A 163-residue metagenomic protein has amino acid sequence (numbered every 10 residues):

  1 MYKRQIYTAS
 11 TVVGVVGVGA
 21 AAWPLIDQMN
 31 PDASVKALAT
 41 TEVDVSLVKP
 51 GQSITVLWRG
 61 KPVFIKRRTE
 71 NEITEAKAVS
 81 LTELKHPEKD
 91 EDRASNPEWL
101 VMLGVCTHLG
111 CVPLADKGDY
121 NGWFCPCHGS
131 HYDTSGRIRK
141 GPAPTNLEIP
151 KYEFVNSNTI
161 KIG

Functional and structural regions predicted by a protein language model:
M1-Q5: Conserved small/polar residues in nucleotide/adenosyl-binding loops
Y7, V35-A37, V48, L57 (+4 more regions): A generic structural signal for short, solvent-exposed coil/turn residues that cap or connect secondary-structure
A9-A22: Hydrophobic membrane-insertion alpha-helices, especially the h-region of bacterial N-terminal signal peptides
A21-T41: Aromatic-capped interface at the extracytoplasmic side of an N-terminal signal-anchor transmembrane helix
D27-P31, P50-I54, P87: Intrinsically disordered, low-complexity boundary segments flanking structured domains
L38-T40, K49-G51, L147-I149: Short beta-strand-initiation
E42-E72: Short extracytoplasmic
T74-G163: Rieske [2Fe-2S] iron-sulfur-binding domain
